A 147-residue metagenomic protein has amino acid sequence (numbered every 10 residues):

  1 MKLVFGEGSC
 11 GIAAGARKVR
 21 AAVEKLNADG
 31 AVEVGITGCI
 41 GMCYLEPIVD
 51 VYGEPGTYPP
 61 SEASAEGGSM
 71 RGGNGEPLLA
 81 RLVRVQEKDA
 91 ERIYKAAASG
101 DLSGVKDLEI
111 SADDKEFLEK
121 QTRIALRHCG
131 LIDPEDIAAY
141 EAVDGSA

Functional and structural regions predicted by a protein language model:
M1-A147: Feature of Fe-S/electron-transfer and energy-metabolism proteins that preferentially highlights extended coupling
